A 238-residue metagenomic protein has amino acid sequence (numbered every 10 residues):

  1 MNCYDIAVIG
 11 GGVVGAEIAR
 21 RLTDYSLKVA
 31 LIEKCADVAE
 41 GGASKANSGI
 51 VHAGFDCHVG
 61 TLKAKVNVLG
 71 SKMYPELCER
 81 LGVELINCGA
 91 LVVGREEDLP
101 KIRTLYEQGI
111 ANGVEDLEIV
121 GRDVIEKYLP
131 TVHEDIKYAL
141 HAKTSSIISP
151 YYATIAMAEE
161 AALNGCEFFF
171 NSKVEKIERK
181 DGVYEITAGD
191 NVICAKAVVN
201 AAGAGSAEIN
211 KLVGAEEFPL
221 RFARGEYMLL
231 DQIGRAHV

Functional and structural regions predicted by a protein language model:
Y4-L31: N-terminal Rossmann-like FAD-binding beta1-loop-alpha1 element of flavoenzymes
V14, D37, G205: Conserved Rossmann-like nucleotide-cofactor binding loop
E17, I177-H237: Flavin-dependent oxidoreductases
T23-K45: Glycine-rich FAD pyrophosphate-binding loop
E33, N87, V120-R122, F170-S172 (+1 more regions): Short loop/edge segments at beta-strand edges and connector loops that shape dinucleotide/nucleotide cofactor-binding
G42-G49, V132: Short, flexible, mixed-charge acidic loops at enzyme active sites
S48-Y128, K137: Dinucleotide-binding Rossmann-like beta1-alpha1 core, especially the glycine-rich loop that anchors the ADP
L140-A197, A201, G205: Helical element adjacent to the flavin cofactor pocket in flavoenzyme catalytic cores
